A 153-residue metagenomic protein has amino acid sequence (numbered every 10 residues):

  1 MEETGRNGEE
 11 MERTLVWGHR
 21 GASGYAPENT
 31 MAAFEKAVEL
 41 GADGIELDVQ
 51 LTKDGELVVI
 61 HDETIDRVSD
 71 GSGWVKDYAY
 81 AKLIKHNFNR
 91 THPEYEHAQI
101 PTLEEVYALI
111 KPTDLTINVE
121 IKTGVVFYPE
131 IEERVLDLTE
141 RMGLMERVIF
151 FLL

Functional and structural regions predicted by a protein language model:
M1-L153: Phosphate-group recognition and catalysis centered on beta-loop-alpha active-site segments
